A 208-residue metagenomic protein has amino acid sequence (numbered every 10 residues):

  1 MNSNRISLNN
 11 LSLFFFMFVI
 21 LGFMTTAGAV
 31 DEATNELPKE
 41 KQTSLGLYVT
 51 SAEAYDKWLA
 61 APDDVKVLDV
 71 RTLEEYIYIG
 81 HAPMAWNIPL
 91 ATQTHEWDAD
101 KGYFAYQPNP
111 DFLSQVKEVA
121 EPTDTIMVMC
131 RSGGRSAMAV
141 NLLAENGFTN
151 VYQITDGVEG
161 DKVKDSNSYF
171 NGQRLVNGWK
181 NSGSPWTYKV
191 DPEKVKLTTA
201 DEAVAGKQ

Functional and structural regions predicted by a protein language model:
N2-F14: Bacterial N-terminal signal peptides that target proteins for export
S7, A27-A52, K57-D63, I77-T125 (+1 more regions): Rhodanese-like catalytic fold shared by cysteine-dependent sulfurtransferases and DSP/PTP-type phosphatases
S12-F23: Bacterial N-terminal signal peptides
K66-R71: Short hydrophobic beta-strand that contains or immediately precedes a catalytic carboxylate
V128-C130: Short, surface-exposed ligand- or partner-binding patches at beta-edge/loop junctions that are enriched in aromatics
G133: Conserved G/P- and acidic residue-centered "switch" motifs that form tight phosphate/ATP-binding loops in soluble
